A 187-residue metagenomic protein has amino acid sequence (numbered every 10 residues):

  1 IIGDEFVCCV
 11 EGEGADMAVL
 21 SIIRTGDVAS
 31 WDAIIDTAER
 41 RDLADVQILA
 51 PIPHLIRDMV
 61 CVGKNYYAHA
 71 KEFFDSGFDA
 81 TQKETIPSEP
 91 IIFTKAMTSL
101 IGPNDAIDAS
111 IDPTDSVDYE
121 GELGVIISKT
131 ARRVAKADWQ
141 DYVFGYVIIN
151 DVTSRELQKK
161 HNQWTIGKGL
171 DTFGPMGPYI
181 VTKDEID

Functional and structural regions predicted by a protein language model:
I1-P90: N-terminal non-catalytic cap/leader segment that marks the start of a structured domain
I56-C61, N65-D187: Glycine-enriched loop-and-adjacent helix/strand subsegments that border the catalytic/binding cleft of enzyme cores
